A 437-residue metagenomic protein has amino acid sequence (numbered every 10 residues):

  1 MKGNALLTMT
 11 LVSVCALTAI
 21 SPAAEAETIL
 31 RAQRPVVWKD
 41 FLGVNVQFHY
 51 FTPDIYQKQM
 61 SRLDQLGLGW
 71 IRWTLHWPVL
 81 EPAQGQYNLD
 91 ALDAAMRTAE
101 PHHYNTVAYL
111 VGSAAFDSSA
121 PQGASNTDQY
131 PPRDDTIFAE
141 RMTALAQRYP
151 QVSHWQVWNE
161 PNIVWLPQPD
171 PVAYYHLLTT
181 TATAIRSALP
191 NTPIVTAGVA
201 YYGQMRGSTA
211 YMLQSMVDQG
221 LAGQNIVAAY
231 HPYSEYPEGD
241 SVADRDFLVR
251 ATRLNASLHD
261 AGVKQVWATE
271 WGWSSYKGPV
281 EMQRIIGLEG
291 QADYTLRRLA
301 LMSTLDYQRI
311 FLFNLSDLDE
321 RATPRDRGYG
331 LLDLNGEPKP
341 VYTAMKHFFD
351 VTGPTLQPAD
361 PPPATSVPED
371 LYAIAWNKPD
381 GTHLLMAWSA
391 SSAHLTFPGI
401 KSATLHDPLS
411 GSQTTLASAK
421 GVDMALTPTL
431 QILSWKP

Functional and structural regions predicted by a protein language model:
T8-T18: Bacterial N-terminal signal peptides
E27-L63, L68-G69, T74: Boundary/entry segment of secreted carbohydrate-active catalytic domains
L66-V217, L221-N225, P232-E235: Substrate-binding cleft and catalytic face of glycoside hydrolase catalytic domains, especially the flexible beta-alpha
L178-T209, H259-Y276, Y307-L318: Aromatic-lined carbohydrate-recognition surfaces of secreted/lumenal glycan-active proteins
I226-A229, Y233-E281, T304, Q308 (+2 more regions): Glycoside hydrolase catalytic-domain groove-lining segments
G272-R284, L288-M345, P363: Aromatic/acidic polysaccharide-binding cleft in carbohydrate-active enzymes
A364-K401, P408-L409: Carbohydrate-binding surface patches
A417-P437: C-terminal beta-strand-rich structural cap/linker in extracellular carbohydrate-active enzymes
